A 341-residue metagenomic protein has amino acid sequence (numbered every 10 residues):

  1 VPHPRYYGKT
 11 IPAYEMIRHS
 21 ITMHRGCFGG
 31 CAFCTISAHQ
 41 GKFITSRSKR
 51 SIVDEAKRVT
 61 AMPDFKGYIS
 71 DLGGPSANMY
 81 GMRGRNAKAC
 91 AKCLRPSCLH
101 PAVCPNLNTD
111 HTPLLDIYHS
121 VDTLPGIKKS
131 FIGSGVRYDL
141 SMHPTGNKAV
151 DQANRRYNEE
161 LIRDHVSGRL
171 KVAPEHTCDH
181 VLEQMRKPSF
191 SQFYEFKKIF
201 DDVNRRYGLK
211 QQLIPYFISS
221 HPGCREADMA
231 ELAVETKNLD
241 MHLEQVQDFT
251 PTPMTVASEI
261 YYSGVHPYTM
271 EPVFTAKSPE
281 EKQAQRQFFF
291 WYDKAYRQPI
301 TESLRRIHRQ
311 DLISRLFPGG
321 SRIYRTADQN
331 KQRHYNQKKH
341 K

Functional and structural regions predicted by a protein language model:
V1-I21, Y68: N-terminal [4Fe-4S]-dependent radical SAM core
H3, M254-K341: Radical SAM enzyme core and accessory elements
A13-R50: Canonical Radical SAM [4Fe-4S] cluster-binding loop centered on the CxxxCxxC motif and its immediate flanking residues
C27, I52, V172, V246 (+1 more regions): Conserved, mostly hydrophobic/aromatic
R58-I214, I218-P222: Conserved SAM/AdoMet-binding glycine-rich loop
R83-T112, E183-M185, S189-S191, K237-L243 (+1 more regions): Radical SAM enzyme [4Fe-4S]-AdoMet core and its adjacent flexible, acidic and glycine-rich loops/tails across
R155-S167, A233-P253: Structural recognition of alpha->loop->beta junctions
H221-N238: Catalytic cores of alpha/beta
